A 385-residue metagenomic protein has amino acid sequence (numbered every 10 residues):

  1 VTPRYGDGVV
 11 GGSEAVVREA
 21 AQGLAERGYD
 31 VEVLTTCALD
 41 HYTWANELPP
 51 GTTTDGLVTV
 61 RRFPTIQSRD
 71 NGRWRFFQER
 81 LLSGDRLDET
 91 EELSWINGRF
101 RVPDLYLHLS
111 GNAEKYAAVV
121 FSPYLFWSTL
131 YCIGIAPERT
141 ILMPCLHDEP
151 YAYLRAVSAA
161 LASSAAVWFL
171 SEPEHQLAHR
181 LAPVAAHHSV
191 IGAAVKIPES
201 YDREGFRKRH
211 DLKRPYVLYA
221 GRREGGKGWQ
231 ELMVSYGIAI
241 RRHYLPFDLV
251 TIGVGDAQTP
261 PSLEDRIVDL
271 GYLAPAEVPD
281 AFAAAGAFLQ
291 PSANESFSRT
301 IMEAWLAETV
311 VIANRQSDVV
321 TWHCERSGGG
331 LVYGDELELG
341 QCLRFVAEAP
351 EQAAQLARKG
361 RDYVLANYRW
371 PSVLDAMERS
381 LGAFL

Functional and structural regions predicted by a protein language model:
T35, R139-P150, V157-R203, R207 (+2 more regions): Donor nucleotide-sugar binding/catalytic pocket of nucleotide-sugar-dependent glycosyltransferases
T36-E114: A conserved catalytic-core segment of Leloir-type glycosyltransferases
W168, R209-K227, M233-G237: Conserved donor-binding/catalytic core segment of Leloir-type glycosyltransferases
G253-P279, A287: Nucleotide-activated donor-binding/catalytic signature segment of Leloir-type glycosyltransferases, i.e., the conserved
A293: Aromatic "clamp/platform" in nucleotide-sugar-dependent glycosyltransferases that forms part of the donor/acceptor
V310-R315: Short hydrophobic beta-strand element within catalytic cores of glycosyltransferases and related nucleotide-activated
R326-L337, F345-P350: Conserved acidic donor-binding segment of nucleotide-sugar-dependent glycosyltransferases
F345, Q352-A366, V373-A376: A short, well-ordered alpha-helix in the C-terminal region of glycosyltransferases
